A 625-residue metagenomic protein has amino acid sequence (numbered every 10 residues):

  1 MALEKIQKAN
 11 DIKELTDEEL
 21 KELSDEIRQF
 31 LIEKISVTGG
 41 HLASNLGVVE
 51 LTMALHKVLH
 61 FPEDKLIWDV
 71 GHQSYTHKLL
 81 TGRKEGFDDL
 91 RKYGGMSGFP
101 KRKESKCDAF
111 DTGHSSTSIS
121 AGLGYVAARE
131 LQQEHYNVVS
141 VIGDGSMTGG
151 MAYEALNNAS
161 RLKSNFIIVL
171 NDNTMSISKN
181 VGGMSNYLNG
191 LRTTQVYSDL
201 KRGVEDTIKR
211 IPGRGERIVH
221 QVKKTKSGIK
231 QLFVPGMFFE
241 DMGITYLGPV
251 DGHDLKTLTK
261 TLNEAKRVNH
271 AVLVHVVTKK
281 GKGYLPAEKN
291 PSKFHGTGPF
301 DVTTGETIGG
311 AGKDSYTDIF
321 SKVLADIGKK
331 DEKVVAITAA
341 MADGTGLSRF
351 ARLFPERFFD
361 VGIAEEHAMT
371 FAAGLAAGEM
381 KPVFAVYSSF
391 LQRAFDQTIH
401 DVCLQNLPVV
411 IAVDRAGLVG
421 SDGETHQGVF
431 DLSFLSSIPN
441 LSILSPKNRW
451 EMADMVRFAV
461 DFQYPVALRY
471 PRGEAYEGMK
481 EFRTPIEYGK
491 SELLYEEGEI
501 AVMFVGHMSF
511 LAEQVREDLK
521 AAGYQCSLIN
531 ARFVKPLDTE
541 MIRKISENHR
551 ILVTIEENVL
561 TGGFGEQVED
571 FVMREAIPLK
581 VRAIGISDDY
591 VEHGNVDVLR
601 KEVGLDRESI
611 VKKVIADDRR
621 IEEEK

Functional and structural regions predicted by a protein language model:
M1-L80, F238-L258, V268, H275-T278: N-terminal amphipathic, basic-rich helices that act as targeting or association modules
H41-L162, Y316, K333-V334, T338-A339 (+1 more regions): Cofactor-binding active-site loop characterized by glycine-rich and histidine/acidic residues
K65, H270, T278-Q392, Q397-L407 (+4 more regions): Non-catalytic terminal/interface segments that mediate subunit docking, oligomerization, and allosteric communication
G86-M96, R161-M175, V196-D199, C403-R415: A glycine-rich helix N-cap at a beta->alpha junction
T174-F320: Long, well-ordered, tryptophan-enriched scaffold segments
I218-P286, P408-V413, L432-E481, R607-K625: Structural signature of the thiamine diphosphate
K260-N263, H295-G296, S315-K330, G346-R352 (+5 more regions): Glycine-/acidic-rich phosphate or pyrophosphate-binding loops and their flanking alpha/beta elements
P299-T303, T307-G312, G420-D422, S442 (+1 more regions): Peripheral docking tails and interdomain loops at the edges of cofactor- or intermediate-handling domains
